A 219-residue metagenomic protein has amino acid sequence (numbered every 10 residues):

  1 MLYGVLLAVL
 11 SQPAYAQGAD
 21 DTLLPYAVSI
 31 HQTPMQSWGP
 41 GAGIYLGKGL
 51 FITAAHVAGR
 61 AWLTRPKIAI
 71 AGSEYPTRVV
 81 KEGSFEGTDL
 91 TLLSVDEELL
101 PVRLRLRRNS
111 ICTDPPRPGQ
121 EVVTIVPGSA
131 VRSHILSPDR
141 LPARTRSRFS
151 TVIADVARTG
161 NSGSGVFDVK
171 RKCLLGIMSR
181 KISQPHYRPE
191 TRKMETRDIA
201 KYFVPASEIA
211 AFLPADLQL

Functional and structural regions predicted by a protein language model:
Y3-G41, Y45-G47, A210-L219: Protease-domain processing segments flanking chymotrypsin-fold serine proteases, especially trypsin-like
Q17, Q32-P34, Y45-G47, A55-V57 (+7 more regions): A mature extracytoplasmic/lumenal domain signature
V28-I30, G43, G49, T53 (+6 more regions): Terminal peptide-recognition signature
P34-Q36, P40, L46-K48, I52-V95 (+2 more regions): Catalytic-histidine neighborhood of serine endopeptidases, predominantly the chymotrypsin-like S1/PA family
L46, A58, W62, P116 (+2 more regions): Short, well-ordered loop/turn sites that connect or cap secondary structure elements
L46-L50, F85, F167-L219: C-terminal subregion of chymotrypsin/trypsin-like serine protease catalytic domains
E98-L104, A211-F212: Short, charged/polar, Gly/Pro-enriched secondary-structure boundary elements
V102-S162, M178-P189: Flexible, gly/ser-rich surface segments that form the specificity/activation loops bordering the active-site cleft
